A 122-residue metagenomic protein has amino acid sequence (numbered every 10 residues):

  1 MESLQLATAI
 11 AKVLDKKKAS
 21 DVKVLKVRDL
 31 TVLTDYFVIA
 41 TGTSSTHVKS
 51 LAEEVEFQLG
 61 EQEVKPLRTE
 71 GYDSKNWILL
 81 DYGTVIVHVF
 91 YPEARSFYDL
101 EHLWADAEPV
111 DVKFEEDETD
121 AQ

Functional and structural regions predicted by a protein language model:
M1-L33, S45-I78, P92-S96, L103-Q122: Polybasic/polar functional segments that serve as interface/processing modules
D35-F37: Catalytic metal-binding acidic patch
I39-T41: Short hydrophobic/aromatic beta-strand micro-patches that form the beta-sheet surface supporting nucleotide- or nucleic
L80-Y82: Active-site beta-strand termini and strand-to-loop segments that position acidic
